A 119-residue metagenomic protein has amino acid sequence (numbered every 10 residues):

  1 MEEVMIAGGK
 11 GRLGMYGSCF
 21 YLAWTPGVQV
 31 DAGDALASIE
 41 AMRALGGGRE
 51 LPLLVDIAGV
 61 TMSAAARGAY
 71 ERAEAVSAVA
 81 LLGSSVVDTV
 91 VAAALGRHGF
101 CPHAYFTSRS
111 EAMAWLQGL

Functional and structural regions predicted by a protein language model:
M1-L119: Amphipathic, Lys/Arg-enriched alpha-helical "gate/interface" segment within cytosolic domains that mediates
